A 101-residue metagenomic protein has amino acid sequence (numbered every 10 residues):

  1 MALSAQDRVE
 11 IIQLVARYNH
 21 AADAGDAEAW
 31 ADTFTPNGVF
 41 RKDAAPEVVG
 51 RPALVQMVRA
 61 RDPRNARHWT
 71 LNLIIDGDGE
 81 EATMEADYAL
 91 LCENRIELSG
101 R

Functional and structural regions predicted by a protein language model:
M1-A24, E28-P36: Short, low-complexity N-terminal intrinsically disordered segments enriched in polar/charged residues
A27-R95: A solvent-exposed, acidic/Ser-Thr-rich amphipathic alpha-helical stretch
S99-G100: Short, intrinsically disordered C-terminal tails of secreted or membrane-associated proteins
